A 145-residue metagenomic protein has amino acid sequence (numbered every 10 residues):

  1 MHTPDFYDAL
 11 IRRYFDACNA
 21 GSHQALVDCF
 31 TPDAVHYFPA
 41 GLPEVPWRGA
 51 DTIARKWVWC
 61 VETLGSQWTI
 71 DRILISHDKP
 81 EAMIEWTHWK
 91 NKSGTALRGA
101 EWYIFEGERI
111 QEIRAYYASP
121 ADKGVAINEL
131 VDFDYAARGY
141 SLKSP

Functional and structural regions predicted by a protein language model:
M1-C29, D33: Short acidic-aromatic low-complexity motifs
M1-F6, V58-P145: A beta-strand edge to alpha-helix "cap/lid" segment located at domain peripheries
Y7, I11, A50-I53, A96: A structural signal for well-ordered alpha-helical scaffolds and beta->alpha junctions
Y14, L26-V27, A34, G49 (+4 more regions): Hydrophobic pocket/interface hotspot
Y14-A17, Y37, Q67, W89: Alpha-helix C-capping/helix-to-loop hinge sites
H23-K79: A solvent-exposed, acidic/Ser-Thr-rich amphipathic alpha-helical stretch
